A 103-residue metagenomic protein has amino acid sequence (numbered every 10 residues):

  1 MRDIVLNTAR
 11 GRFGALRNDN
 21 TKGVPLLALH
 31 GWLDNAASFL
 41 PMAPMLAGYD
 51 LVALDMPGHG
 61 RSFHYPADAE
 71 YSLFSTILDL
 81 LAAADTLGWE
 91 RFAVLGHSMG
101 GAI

Functional and structural regions predicted by a protein language model:
M1-L26, A47-D50, D85-R91: Alpha/beta-hydrolase fold catalytic core
A9, A53-L95: Active-site loop/oxyanion-hole signature of alpha/beta-hydrolase fold enzymes
A15-L16, G31-W32, T76, V94: Intrinsic disorder/low-complexity signature
N18-H64: Conserved HGGG/HGGXW glycine-rich cap/lid loop of the alpha/beta-hydrolase fold
G96, G100: Gly/Ala-rich beta-loop-alpha elbow adjacent to hydrolase catalytic centers
